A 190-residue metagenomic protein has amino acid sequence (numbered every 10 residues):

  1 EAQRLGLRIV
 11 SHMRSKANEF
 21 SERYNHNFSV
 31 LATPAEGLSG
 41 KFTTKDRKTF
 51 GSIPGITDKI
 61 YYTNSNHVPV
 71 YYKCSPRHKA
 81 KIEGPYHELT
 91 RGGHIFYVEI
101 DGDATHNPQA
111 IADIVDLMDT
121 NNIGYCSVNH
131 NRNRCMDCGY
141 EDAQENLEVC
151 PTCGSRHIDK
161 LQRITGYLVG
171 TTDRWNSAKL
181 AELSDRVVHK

Functional and structural regions predicted by a protein language model:
E1-K190: Long, C-terminal-biased catalytic regions of enzyme "large/alpha" subunits
